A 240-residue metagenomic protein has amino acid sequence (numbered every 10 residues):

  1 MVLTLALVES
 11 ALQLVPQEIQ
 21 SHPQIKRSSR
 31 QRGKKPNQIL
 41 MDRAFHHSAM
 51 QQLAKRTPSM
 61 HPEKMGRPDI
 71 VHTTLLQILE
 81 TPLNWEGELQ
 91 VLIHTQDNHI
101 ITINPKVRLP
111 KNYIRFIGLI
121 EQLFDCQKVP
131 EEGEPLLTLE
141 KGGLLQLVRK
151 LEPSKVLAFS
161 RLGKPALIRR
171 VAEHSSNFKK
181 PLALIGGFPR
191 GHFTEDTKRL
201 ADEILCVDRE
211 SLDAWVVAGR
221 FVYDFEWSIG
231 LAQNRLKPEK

Functional and structural regions predicted by a protein language model:
V2-P165, E226-N234: RNA substrate-binding interface of SAM-dependent RNA methyltransferases
L5, L75, A183-L184, I204: Structural signal for hydrophobic/aromatic residues that build the beta-strand cores of folded beta-sheet domains
E18-Q20, R170-A172, D196-R199: Short coil/turn segments at secondary-structure boundaries
H22-Q24, S175, L200-E203: Glycine-rich, phosphate-binding/catalytic loops in enzymes
V148-K150, V171-N177: Short amphipathic alpha-helix with an adjacent loop that forms part of the alpha/beta core around
P153-S154, K180, A201-D202: Short, well-ordered alpha-helix to beta-strand connector turns
F159-R169, N177-H192: Long, charge-patterned amphipathic alpha-helical coiled-coil/hairpin "stalk" segments used as oligomerization
P189-K240: Structured adenosyl-cofactor binding patch, chiefly the S-adenosyl-L-methionine
